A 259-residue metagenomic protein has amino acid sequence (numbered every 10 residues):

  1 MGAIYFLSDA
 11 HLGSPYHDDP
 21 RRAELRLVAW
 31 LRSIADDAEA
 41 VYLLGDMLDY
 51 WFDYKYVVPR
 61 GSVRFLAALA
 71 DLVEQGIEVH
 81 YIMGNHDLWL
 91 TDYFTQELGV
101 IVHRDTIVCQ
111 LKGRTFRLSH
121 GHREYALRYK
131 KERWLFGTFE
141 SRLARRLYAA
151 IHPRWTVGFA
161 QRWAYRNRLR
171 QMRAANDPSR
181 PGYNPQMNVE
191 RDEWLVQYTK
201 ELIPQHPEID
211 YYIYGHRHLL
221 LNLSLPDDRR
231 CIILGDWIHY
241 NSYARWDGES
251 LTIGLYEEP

Functional and structural regions predicted by a protein language model:
G2-A3, L7, L12-L111: Core catalytic region of metal-dependent phosphoesterases/phosphodiesterases, especially metallo-beta-lactamase-like
L12, D49, D87, E124 (+3 more regions): Surface-exposed, flexible loop/turn segments at secondary-structure boundaries
R32-D36, L69-L72, I107-L111, K131 (+4 more regions): Short, surface-exposed, polar/charged, turn-prone segments marking secondary-structure boundaries
E39-D46, G76-I82, F116-H120, E140-R145 (+2 more regions): Low-complexity, flexible helical/coil segments
D49-L72, N167, P178-I209: N-terminal short leaders/motifs
E97-R104, T115-R117, H122, A126-S141 (+1 more regions): Conserved beta-sheet core of the metallophosphoesterase superfamily
G121-Q197: Active-site-proximal loop/helix segment associated with metal-binding centers of metalloenzymes
P181, E257-P259: Intrinsically disordered, low-complexity linkers and terminal tails enriched in Pro/Gly and often acidic or mixed-charge
